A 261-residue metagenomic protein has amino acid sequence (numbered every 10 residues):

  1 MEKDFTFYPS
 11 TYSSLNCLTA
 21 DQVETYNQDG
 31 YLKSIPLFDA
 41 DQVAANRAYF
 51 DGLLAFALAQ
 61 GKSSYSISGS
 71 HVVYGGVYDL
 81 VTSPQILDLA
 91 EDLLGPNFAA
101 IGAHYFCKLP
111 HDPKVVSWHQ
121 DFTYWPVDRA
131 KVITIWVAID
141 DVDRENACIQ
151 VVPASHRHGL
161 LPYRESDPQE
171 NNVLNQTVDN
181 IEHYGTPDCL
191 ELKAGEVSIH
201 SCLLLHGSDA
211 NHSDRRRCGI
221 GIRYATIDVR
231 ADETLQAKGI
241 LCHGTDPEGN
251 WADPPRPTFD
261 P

Functional and structural regions predicted by a protein language model:
M1-V127, L235, L241-A252: Non-heme Fe(II)-dependent double-stranded beta-helix
M1-Y12, L54-F56, V197-I199, L203-P261: Non-heme Fe(II)/2-oxoglutarate
F5-T6, R144-D209, V229: Double-stranded beta-helix
D41, L109, D143, H158 (+2 more regions): Feature marks short, surface-exposed loop/turn motifs that line or immediately flank catalytic pockets and channel
F106-D112, F122-T123, A130-K131, I139-R144 (+1 more regions): Short acidic/polar capping segments at secondary-structure boundaries
V115, T134, I149, V197 (+1 more regions): Structural motif
H119, P126-R144, E191-A194, I199 (+1 more regions): Short, conserved beta-strand element in jelly-roll/cupin
V127-K131, I181-E182, H212-R216: A generic structural micro-feature
